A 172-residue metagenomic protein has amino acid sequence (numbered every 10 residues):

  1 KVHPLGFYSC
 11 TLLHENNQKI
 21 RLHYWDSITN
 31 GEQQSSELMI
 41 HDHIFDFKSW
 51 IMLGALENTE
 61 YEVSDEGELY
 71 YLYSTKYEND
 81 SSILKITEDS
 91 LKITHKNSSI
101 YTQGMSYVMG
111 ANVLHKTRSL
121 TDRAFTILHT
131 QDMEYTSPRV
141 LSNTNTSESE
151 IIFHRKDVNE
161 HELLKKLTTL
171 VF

Functional and structural regions predicted by a protein language model:
K1-D26: A short, N-terminal "cap"/entry segment at the start of jelly-roll beta-barrel domains of the cupin/DSBH fold
L22-D42, T59-D65, A111: Conserved short histidine dyad/triad with adjacent acidic residue
D42-N58, E62, H129: Short, conserved beta-strand element in jelly-roll/cupin
K48, Y107-V108, F125-I127: Hydrophobic/aromatic beta-strand patches that form the interior of the parallel beta-sheet core in alpha/beta enzyme
N58-T59, H115-L120: Short beta-strand His + acidic residue motifs that chelate non-heme Fe in jelly-roll/DSBH and cupin folds
E62-A111: Short acidic-glycine-tyrosine-enriched beta hairpin
D122-P138: A short hydrophobic beta-strand segment most commonly corresponding to one strand of the jelly-roll/cupin
L141-F172: Long hydrophobic alpha-helical segments typical of transmembrane helices together with their membrane-interfacial
